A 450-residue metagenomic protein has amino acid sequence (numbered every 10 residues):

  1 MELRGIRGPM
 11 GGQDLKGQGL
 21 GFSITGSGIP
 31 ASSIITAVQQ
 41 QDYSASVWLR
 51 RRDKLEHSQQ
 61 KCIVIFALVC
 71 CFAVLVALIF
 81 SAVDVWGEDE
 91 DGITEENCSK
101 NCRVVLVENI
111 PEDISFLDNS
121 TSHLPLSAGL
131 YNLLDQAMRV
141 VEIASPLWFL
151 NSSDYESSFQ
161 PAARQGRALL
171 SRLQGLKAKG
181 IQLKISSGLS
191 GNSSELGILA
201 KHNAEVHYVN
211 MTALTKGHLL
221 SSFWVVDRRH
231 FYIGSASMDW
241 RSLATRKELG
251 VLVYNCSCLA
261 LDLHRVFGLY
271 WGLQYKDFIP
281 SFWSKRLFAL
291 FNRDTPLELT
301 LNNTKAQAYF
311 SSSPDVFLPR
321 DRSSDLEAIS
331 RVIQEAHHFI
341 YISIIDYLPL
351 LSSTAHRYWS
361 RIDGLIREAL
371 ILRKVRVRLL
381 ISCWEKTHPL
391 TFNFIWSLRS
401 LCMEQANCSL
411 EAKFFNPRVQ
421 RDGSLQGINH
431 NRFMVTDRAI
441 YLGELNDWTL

Functional and structural regions predicted by a protein language model:
E2-L450: Charged, low-complexity intrinsically disordered terminal segments
